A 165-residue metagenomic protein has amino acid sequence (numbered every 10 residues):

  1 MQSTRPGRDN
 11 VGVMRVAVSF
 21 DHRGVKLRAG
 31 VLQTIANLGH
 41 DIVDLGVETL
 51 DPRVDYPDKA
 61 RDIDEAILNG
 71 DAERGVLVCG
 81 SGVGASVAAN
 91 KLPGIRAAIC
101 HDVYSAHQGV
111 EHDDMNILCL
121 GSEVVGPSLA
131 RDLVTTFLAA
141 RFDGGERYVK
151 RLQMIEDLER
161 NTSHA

Functional and structural regions predicted by a protein language model:
Q2, D9-N10: Short, positively charged and aromatic/hydrophobic N-terminal segments
V11, I67-D71, V110-H112: Solvent-exposed alpha-helices and their adjacent loops that cap or buttress functional pockets in soluble metabolic
R15-S19, R23-K26, D102-A165: C-terminal binding/interaction regions
A17-L38, I42: Glycine-rich phosphate/diphosphate-binding loop of Rossmann-like nucleotide-binding domains
L38, L92-P93, D113: Short, structured coil segments at secondary-structure junctions
D41-P52: A short beta-strand-loop structural module common to alpha/beta enzyme folds
P52-R61: Structural motif
D62-I99: Helix-adjacent hinge/juxtasegments
